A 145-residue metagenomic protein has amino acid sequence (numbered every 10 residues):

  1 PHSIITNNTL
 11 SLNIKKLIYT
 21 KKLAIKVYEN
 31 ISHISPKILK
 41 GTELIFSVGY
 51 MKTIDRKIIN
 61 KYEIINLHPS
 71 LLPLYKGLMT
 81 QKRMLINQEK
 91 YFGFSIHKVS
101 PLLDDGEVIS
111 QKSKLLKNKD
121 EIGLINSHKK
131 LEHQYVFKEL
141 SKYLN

Functional and structural regions predicted by a protein language model:
P1-N145: One-carbon transfer enzymes
